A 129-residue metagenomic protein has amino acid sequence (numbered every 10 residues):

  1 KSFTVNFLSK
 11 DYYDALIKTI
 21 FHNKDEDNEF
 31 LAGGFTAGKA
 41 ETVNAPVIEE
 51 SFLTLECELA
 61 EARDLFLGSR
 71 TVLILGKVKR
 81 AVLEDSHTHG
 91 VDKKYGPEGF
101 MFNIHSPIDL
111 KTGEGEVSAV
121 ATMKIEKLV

Functional and structural regions predicted by a protein language model:
K1-V129: Basic, polyanion-binding surface patches
